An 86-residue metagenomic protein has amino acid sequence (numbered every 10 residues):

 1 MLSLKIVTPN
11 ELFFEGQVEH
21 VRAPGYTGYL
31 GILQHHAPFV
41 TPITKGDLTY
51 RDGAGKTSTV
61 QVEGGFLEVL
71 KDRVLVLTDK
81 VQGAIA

Functional and structural regions predicted by a protein language model:
L2-A86: Compact, glycine-rich, soluble single-domain proteins
